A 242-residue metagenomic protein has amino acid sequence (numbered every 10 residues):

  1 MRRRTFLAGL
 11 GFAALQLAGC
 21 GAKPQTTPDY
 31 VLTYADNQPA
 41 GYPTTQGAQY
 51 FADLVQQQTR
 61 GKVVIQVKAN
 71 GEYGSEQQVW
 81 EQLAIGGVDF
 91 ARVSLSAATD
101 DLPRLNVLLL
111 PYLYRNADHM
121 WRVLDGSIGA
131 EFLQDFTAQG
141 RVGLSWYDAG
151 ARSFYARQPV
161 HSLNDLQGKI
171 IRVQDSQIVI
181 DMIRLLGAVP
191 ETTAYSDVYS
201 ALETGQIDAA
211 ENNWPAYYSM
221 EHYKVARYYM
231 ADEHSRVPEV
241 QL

Functional and structural regions predicted by a protein language model:
R2-Q16, G21-H119, F136-L242: N-terminal secretory/targeting leader peptides
H119-D125, A130: A gly/proline- and charged-residue-enriched helix-loop-helix capping module
